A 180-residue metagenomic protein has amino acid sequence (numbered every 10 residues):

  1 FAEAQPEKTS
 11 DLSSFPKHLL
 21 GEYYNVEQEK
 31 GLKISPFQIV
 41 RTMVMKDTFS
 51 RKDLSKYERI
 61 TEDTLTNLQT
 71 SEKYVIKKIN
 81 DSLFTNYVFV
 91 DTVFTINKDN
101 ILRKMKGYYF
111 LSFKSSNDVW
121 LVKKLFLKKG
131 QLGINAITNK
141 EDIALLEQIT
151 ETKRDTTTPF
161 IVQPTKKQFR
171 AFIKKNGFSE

Functional and structural regions predicted by a protein language model:
F1-F15, E29, F37-E180: Calycin-type beta-barrel ligand-binding domains and close structural analogs
H18-K30: Tryptophan-anchored aromatic micro-motifs
